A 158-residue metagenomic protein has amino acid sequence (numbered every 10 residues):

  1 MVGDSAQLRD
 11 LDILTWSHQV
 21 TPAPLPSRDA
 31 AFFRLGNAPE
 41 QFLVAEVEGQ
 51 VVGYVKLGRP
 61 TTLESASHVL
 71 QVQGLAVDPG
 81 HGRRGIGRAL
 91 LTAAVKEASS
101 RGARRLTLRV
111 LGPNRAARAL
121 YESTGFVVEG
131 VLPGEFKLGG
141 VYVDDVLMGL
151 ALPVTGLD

Functional and structural regions predicted by a protein language model:
V2-G3, R9-G80, L91-A93, E97 (+1 more regions): Acetyl-CoA-dependent GNAT
P39, A66-Q71, R104, L132 (+1 more regions): Exposed loop/turn and edge beta-strand positions of beta-sandwich/beta-sheet ligand-binding modules
V77, R83-K96, R115, A119-S123: Conserved acetyl-CoA-binding loop-helix of GNAT-fold acetyltransferases
A98-R109: Conserved GNAT acetyl-CoA-binding A-motif
T107-V110, E122, V127-V143: Conserved catalytic-core motifs of GNAT/GCN5-like acyltransferases
V141-D158: Terminal substrate-recognition subdomain of acyl/acetyltransferases
